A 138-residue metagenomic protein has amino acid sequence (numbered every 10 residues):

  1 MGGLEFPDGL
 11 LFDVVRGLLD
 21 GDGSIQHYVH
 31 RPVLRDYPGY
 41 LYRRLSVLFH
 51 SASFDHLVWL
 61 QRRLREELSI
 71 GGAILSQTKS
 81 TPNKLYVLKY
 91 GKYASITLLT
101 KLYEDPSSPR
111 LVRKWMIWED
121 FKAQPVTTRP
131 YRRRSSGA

Functional and structural regions predicted by a protein language model:
M1-A138: Internal intein/HINT superfamily modules and their associated LAGLIDADG
